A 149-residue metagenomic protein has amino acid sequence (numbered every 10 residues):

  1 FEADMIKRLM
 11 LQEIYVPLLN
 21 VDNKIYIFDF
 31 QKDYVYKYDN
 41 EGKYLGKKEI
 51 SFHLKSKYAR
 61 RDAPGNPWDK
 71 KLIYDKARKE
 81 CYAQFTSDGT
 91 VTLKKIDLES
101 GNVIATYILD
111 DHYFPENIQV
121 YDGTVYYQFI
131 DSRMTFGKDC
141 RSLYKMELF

Functional and structural regions predicted by a protein language model:
F1-L9, K43-G65, Y107-D111: Surface-exposed loop and turn segments in beta-propeller and other repeat-based domains that flank or scaffold
R8, Q12-P17, K57-A59, N66-I73 (+1 more regions): Repeated scaffold domains used in trafficking and secretory/extracellular systems, primarily beta-propellers
L9-Y44: Hydrophobic, aromatic-enriched interface-forming segments
D22-N23, A77-K79, D122-T124: Short coil/turn segments that connect the beta-strands within blades of beta-propeller domains
I27, A83, Y126-F129: Residue position within the beta-strands of beta-propeller blades
K32-Y38, D88-K94, R133-E147: Structural motif
D39-K43, D97-G101, E147-F149: Short loop/turn segments that connect beta-strands within beta-propeller blades
R60-L98: Loop/turn-rich, solvent-exposed surfaces of beta-rich toroidal or solenoidal domains
